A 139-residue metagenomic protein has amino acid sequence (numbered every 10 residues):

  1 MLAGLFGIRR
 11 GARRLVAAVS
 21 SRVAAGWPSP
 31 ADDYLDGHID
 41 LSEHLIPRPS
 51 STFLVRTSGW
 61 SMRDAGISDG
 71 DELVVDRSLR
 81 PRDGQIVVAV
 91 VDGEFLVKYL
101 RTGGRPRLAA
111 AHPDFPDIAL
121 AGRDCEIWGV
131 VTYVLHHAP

Functional and structural regions predicted by a protein language model:
M1-R63, D83, E94-F95, T102-G104 (+3 more regions): Short, positionally conserved secondary-structure boundary motifs
D64-A65, D71-L73: Charged, well-structured alpha/beta interaction segments
I67-S68, P81: Short, well-ordered loop/turn sites that connect or cap secondary structure elements
G70-D71, Q85: Structural motif
V74-V75, V88: Hydrophobic beta-strand signal
V90, V97: Compact nucleic-acid interaction/catalytic patches
R107-P113: Catalytic Cys-His active-site segments of thiol-dependent hydrolases/isopeptidases
